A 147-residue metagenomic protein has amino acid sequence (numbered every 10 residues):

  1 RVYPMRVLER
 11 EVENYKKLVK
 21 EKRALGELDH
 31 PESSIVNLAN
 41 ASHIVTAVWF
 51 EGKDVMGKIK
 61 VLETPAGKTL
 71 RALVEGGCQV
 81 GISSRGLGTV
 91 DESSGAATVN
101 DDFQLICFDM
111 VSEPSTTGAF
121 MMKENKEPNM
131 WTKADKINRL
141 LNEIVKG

Functional and structural regions predicted by a protein language model:
R1-K20, M130-K146: Polar/acidic, low-complexity leader/linker segments enriched in S/T/G and N/D
M5-A41: Short, well-structured hydrophobic secondary-structure segments
A24-E27, N37, S42-K133: Residue microenvironments linked to proteolytic maturation and disulfide-stabilized extracellular modules
